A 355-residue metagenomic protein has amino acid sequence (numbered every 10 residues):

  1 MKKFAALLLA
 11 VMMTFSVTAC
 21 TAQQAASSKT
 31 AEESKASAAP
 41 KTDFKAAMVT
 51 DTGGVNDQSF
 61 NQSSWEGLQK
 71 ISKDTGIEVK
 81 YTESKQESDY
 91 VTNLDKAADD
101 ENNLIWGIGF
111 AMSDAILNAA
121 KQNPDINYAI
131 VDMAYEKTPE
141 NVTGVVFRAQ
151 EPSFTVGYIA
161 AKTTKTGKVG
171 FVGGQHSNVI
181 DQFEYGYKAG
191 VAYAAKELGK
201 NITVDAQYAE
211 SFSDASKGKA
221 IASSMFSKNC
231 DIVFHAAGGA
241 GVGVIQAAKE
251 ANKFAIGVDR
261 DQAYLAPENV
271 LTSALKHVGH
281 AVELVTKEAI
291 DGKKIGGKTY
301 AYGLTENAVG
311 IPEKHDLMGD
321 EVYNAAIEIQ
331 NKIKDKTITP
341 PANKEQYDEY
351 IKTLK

Functional and structural regions predicted by a protein language model:
M1-L9: Positively charged n-region of N-terminal signal peptides that target proteins for export
S16-A19: C-terminal motif of bacterial Sec signal peptides marking the signal peptidase cleavage site
Q23-K355: A residue-level marker of the well-folded mature domains of exported/periplasmic proteins
